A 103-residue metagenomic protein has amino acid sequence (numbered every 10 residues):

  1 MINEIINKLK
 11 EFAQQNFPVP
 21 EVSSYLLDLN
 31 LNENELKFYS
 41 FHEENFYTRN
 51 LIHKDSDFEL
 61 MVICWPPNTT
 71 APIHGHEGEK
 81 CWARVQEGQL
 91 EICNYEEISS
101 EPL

Functional and structural regions predicted by a protein language model:
M1-N34: N-terminal leader/capping segments at the start of a protein or of a new domain
K8-K10, K37, K54, K80: Context-gated lysine
S23, E44-R49, E79, R84: Phosphate-binding glycine-rich loops and adjacent basic patches that engage nucleotide phosphates, nucleic-acid
F38-P67: A short glycine-rich, His/Asp/Glu-containing loop-to-beta-strand
K54-F58, T69-W82: A short beta-loop-beta micro-motif enriched in histidine and acidic residues
P67, G78-E96: Glycine- and acidic-residue-biased ligand/ion/polar-headgroup-sensing regions
S100-L103: Short, intrinsically disordered, charge-balanced linker/junction segments flanking boundaries in proteins
